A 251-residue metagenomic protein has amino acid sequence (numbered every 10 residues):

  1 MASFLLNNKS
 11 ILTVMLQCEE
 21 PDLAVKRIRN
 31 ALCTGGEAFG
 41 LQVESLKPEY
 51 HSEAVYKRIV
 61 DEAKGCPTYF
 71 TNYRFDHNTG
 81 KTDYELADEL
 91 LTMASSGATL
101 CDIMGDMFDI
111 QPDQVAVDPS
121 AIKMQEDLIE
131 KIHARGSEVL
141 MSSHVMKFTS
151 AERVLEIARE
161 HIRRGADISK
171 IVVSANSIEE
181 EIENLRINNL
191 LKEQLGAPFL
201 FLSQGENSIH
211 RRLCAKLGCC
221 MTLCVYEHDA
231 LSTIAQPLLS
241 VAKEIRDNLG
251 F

Functional and structural regions predicted by a protein language model:
M1-L6, L249-F251: Short, Lys/Arg-enriched, disordered terminal segments
S3-A134, E138-A151: Active-site beta->alpha loop and helix N-cap motifs at the rims of alpha/beta catalytic domains
G105-F251: Catalytic alpha/beta core domains of metabolic enzymes, predominantly
